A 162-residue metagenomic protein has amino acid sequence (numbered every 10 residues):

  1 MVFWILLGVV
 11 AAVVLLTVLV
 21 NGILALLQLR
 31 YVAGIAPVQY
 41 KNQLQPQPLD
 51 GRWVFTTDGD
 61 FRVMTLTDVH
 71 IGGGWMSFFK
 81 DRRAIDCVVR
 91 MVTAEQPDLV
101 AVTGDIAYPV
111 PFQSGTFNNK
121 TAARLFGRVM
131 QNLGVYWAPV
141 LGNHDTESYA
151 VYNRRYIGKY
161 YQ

Functional and structural regions predicted by a protein language model:
M1-T17: N-terminal Sec-pathway targeting helices
V10-A11, L19-I23, Q28, G134 (+1 more regions): Generic low-complexity, intrinsically disordered sequence content enriched in small uncharged/hydrophobic residues
G22-K120, L125: N-terminal active-site segment of His-dependent metallophosphoesterases
Y31-R52, T121-Q162: Extended active-site neighborhood of metal-dependent phosphoesterases/phosphodiesterases
